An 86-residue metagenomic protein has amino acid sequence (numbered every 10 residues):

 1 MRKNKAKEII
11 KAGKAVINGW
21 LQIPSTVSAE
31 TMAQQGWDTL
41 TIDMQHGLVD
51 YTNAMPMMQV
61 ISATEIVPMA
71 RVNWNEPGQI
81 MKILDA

Functional and structural regions predicted by a protein language model:
M1-A86: Expand to "…catalyze enediolate/carbanion chemistry for C-C bond making/breaking, isomerization, decarboxylation
